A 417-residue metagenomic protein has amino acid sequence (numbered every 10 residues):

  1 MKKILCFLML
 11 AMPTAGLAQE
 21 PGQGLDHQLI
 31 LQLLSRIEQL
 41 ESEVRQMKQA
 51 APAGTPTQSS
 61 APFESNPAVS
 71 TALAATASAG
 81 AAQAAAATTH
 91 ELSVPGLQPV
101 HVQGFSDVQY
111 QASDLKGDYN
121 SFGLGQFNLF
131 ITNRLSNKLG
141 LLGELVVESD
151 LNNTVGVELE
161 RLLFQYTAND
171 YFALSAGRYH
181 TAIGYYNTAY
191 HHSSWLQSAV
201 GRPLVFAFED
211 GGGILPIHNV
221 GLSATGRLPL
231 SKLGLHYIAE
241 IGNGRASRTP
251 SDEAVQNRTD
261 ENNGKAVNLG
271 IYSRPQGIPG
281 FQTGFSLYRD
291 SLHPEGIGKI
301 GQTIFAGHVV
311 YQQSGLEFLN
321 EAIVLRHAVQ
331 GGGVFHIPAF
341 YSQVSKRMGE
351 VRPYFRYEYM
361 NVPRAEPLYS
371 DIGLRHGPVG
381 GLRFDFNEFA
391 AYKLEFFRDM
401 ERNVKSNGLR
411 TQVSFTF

Functional and structural regions predicted by a protein language model:
I4-P13: Sec-dependent N-terminal signal peptides
A18-Y110, F417: N-terminal periplasmic/intermembrane-space "pro-region" immediately following the signal or transit peptide
A86, A112-S113, R202-E209, S251-V255 (+4 more regions): Extracytoplasmic loops and strand-loop junctions of Gram-negative outer membrane beta-barrel proteins
T89-S247, N263-N268, Y272-I278, Q343-Y354 (+1 more regions): Outer membrane beta-barrel
K116, T154, L162-T167, S175-R178 (+4 more regions): Outer-membrane beta-barrel pore domains
E240, G244-R258, Y288-P294: Active-site-proximal beta-alpha loop/turn segments in soluble metabolic enzymes
Q256-G264, I300: Interfacial loop-to-helix transition and helix-capping segments at the boundaries of transmembrane helices
